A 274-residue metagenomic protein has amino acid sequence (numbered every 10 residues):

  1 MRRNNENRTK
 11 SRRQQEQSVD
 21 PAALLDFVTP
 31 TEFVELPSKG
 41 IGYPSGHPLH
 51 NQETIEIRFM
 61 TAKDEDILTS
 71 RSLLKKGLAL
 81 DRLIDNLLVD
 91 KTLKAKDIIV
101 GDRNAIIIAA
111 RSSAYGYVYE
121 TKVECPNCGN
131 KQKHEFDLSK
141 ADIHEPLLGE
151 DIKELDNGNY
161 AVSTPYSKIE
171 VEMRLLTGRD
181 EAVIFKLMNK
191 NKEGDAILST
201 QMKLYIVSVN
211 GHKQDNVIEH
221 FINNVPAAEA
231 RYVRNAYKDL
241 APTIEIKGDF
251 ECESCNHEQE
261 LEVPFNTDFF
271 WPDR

Functional and structural regions predicted by a protein language model:
M1-R274: Long C-terminal interaction/binding lobes of large macromolecular proteins
